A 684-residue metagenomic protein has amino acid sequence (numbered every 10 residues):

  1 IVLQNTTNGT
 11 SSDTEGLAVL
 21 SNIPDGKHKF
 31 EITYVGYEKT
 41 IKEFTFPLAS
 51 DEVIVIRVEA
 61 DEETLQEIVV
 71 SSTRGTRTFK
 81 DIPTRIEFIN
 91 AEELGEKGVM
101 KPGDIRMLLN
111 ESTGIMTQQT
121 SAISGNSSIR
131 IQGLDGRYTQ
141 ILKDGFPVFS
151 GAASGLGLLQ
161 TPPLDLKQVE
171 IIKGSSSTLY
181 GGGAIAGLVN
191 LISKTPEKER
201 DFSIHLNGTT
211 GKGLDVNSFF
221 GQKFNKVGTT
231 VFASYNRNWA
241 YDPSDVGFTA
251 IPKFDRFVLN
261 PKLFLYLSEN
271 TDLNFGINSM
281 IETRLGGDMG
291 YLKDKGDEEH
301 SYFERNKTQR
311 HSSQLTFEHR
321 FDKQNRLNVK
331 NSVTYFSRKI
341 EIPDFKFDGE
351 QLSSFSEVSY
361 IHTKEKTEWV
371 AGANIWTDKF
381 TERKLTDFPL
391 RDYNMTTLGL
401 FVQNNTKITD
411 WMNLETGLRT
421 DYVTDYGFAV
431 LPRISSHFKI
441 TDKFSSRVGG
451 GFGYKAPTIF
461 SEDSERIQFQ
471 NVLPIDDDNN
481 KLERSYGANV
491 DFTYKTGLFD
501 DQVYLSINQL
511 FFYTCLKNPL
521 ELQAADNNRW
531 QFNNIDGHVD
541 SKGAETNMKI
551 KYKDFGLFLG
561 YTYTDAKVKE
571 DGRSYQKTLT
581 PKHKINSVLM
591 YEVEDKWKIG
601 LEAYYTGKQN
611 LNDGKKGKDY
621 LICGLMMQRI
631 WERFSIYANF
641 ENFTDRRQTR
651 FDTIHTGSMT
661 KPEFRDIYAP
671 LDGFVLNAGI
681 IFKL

Functional and structural regions predicted by a protein language model:
V2-Q4, E31-E38, P47-E96, G136: Short, acidic, small-residue-rich periplasmic hinge/interaction motif at the N-terminus of Gram-negative outer-membrane
S21-N22, E96, S128-R130, F146-K173: Short acidic/polar hinge/loop motifs at secondary-structure boundaries that mediate gating or recognition
E52-R57, I105-L108, G125-R130, L142 (+5 more regions): N-terminal periplasmic accessory domains that precede and gate Gram-negative outer-membrane beta-barrel machines
K226-V227, R326-I340, K439, R447 (+3 more regions): Membrane-embedded beta-barrel scaffold of Gram-negative outer-membrane proteins
N238-F257, F264-L327, V333-Q351: Flexible loop and strand-edge segments within Gram-negative outer membrane beta-barrel domains
Y291-D294, K379, R391, T424-A429 (+5 more regions): Surface-exposed extracellular loop regions of Gram-negative outer-membrane beta-barrel proteins, predominantly
K407-D410, S506-L516, N534-L611, I681-K683: Gram-negative outer-membrane beta-barrel transporters
K517-N518, R629-L684: C-terminal beta-signal and adjacent terminal beta-strands/loops of Gram-negative outer-membrane beta-barrel proteins
